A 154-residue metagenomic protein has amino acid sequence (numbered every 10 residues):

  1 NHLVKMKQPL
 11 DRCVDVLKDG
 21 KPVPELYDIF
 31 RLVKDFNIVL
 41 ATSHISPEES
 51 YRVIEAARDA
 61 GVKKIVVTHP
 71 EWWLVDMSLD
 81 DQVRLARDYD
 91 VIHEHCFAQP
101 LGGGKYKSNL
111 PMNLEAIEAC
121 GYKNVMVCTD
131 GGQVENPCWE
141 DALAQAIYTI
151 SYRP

Functional and structural regions predicted by a protein language model:
N1, S46-P47, G132-V134: Short glycine-enriched loops at secondary-structure junctions
N1-P24, A146-I147: Active-site gating loops and adjacent loop-to-helix segments of metal-dependent hydrolytic enzymes
K5-D15, R31-I38, K64-V66, G132: Active-site-proximal beta-alpha loop/turn segments in soluble metabolic enzymes
K21-E25, T42-E49, C138: Short, contiguous, pocket-lining structural segments that sit at or immediately flank catalytic/ligand-binding sites
V23, S78-Q82, Y106-L114, D141-Q145: Charged helix-capping and loop-helix junction motifs
D28-V39, A119-K123, R153: A structural motif corresponding to the C-terminal end of an alpha-helix and its immediate exit/capping segment
R31, F36-S108: Catalytic pocket-lining loop regions of alpha/beta-barrel enzymes, especially the amidohydrolase/enolase/GH5 lineages
K63-K64, H95-C96, P111-P154: His/Asp/Glu-enriched, well-ordered alpha-helical/loop segment that forms or immediately abuts the divalent-metal
